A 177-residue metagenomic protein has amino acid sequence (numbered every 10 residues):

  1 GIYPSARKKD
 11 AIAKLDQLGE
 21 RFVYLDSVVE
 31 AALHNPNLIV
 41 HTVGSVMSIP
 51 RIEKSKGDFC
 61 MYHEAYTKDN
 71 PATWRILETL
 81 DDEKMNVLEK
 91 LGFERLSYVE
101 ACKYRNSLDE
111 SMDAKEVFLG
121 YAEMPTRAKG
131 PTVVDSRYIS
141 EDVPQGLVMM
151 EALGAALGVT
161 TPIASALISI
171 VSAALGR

Functional and structural regions predicted by a protein language model:
G1-H63, T67, T73-W74, E78: Rossmann-like dinucleotide-binding core of oxidoreductases
S48-E64, P71-R177: NAD(P)-dependent Rossmann-like dehydrogenase/reductase catalytic/cofactor-binding core
